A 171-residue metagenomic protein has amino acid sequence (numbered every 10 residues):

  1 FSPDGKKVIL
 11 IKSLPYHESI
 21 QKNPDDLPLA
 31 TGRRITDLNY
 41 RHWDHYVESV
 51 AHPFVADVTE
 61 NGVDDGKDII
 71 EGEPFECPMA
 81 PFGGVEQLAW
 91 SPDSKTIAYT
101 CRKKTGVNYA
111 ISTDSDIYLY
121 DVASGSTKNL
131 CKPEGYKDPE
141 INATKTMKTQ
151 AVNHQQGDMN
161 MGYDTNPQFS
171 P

Functional and structural regions predicted by a protein language model:
F1, K6-K7: Start-transfer (signal-anchor) and selected internal transmembrane alpha helices of multi-pass inner/ER membrane
K7-I11, T96-T100, P171: Residue position within the beta-strands of beta-propeller blades
L10-E71, T100-K103, Y109-Y118, T144-M147: Predominantly five- to eight-bladed beta-propeller fold
H17, H45-E48, P81-E86, M161: Beta-propeller domains
D57-G84, Y109-T113, Y118-D164: Multi-bladed beta-propeller domains
